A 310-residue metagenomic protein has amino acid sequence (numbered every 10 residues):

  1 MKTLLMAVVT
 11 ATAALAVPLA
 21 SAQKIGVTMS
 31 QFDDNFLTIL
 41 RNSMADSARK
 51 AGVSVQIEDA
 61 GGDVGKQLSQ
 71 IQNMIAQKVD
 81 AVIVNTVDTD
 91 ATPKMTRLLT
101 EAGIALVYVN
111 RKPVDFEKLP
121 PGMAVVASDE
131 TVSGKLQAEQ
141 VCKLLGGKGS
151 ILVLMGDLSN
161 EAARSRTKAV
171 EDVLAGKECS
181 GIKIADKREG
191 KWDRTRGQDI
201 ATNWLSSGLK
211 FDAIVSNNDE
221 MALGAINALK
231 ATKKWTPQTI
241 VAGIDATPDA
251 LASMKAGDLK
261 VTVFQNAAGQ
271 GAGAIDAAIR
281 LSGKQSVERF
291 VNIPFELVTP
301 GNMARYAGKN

Functional and structural regions predicted by a protein language model:
K2-T12: Sec-dependent N-terminal signal peptides
T3-L5, V17-N310: A residue-level marker of the well-folded mature domains of exported/periplasmic proteins
